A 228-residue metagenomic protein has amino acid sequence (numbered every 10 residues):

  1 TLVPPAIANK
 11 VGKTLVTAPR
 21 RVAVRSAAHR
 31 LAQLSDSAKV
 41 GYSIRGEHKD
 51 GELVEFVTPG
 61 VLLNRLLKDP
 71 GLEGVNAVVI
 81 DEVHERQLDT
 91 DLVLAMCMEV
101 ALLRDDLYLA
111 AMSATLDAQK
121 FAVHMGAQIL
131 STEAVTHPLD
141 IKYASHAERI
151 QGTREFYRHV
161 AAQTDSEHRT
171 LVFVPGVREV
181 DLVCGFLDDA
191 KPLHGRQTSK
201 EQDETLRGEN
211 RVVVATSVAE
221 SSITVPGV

Functional and structural regions predicted by a protein language model:
T1-V228: P-loop NTPase motor module signature
